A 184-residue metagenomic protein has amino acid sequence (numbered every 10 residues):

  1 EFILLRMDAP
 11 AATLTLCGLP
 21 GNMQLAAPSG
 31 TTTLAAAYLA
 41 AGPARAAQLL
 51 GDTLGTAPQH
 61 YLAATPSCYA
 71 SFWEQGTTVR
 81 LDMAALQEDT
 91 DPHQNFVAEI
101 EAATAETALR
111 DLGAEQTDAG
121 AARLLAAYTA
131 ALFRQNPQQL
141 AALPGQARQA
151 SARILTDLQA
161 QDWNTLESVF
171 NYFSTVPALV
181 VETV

Functional and structural regions predicted by a protein language model:
E1-V184: Non-catalytic, solvent-exposed segments at the cell envelope interface
